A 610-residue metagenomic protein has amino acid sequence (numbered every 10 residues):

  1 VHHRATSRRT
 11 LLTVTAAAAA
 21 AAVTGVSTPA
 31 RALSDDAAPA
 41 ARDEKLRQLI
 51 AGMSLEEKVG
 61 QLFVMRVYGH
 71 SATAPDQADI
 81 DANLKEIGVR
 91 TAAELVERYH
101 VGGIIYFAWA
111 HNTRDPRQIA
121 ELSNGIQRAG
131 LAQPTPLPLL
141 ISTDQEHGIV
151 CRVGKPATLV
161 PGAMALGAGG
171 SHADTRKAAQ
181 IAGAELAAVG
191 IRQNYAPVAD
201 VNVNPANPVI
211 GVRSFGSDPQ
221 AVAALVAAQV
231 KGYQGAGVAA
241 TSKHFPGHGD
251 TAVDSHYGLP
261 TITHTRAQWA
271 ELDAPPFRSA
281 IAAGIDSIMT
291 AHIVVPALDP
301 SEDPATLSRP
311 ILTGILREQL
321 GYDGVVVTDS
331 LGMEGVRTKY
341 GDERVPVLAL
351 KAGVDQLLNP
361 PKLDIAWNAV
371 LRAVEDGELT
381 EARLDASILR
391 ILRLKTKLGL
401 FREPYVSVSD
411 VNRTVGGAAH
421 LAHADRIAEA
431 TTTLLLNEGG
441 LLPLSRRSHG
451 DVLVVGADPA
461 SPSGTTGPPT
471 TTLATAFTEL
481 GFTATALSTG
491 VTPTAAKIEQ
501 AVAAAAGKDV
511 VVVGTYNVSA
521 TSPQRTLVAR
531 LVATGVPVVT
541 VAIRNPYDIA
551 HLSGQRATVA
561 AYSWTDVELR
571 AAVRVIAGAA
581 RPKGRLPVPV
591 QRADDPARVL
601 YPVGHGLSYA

Functional and structural regions predicted by a protein language model:
H2-H3, T13, A18-A21, A32-E94 (+3 more regions): Preference for extracellular/luminal or secreted protein segments
A51-S54, A78-L84, G88-A92, R114-T135 (+2 more regions): Second-shell residues forming the walls of enzyme active-site clefts
Q61-M65, G102-Y106, L139-T143, N194-Y195 (+3 more regions): Hydrophobic faces of well-ordered beta-strands that scaffold small-molecule active sites in alpha/beta enzyme cores
Y68, S142-V150, R192-N202, S242-H248 (+2 more regions): Short glycine-enriched loops at secondary-structure junctions
A72, E94-D115, P205, I281-E302 (+2 more regions): Short acidic, glycine-rich surface-loop motifs adjacent to enzyme active sites
T113-P138, G170-A188, L389, R393: Active-site-adjacent structural elements in enzyme catalytic domains
L139-V153, V160-T175: Substrate-binding cleft of extracellular glycoside hydrolase catalytic domains
M164-I191, V198-N207, V212, G216-P219 (+4 more regions): A substrate-binding/cap region within the structured catalytic cores of diverse enzymes
